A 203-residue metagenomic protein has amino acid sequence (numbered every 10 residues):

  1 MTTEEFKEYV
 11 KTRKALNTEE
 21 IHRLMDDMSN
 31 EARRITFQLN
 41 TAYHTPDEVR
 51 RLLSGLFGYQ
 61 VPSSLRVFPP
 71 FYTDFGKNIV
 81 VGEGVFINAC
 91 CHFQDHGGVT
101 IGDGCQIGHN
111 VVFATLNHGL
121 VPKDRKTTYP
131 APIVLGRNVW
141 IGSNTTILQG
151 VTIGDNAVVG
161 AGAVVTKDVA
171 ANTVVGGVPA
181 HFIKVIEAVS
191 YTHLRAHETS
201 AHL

Functional and structural regions predicted by a protein language model:
M1-T12: Charged, compositionally biased N-terminal leader segments and the immediate start of the first structured element
T12-N17, A32-I35: Generic N-terminal amphipathic, Lys/Arg-enriched alpha-helix
M25-G82: Extended, small-residue-rich solenoid/repeat segments and analogous flexible loops that form exposed scaffolds
F71-V81, F86-T152, V178-S190: Flexible, glycine/small-residue-enriched loop-and-beta-strand segment within the central core of proteins
W140, V158, V174-G176: Short-chain dehydrogenase/reductase
N144-V158, A163-K167: Beta-rich strand-turn-strand
T192-T199: Conserved small/polar residues in nucleotide/adenosyl-binding loops
